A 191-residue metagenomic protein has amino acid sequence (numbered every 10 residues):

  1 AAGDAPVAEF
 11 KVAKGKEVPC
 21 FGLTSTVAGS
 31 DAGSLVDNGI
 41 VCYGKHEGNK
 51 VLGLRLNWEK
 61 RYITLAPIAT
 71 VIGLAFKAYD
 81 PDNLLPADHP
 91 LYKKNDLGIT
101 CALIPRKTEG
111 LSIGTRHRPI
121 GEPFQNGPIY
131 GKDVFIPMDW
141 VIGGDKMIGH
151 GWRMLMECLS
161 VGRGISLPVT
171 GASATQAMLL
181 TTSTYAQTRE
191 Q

Functional and structural regions predicted by a protein language model:
A1, E17-F21, L56-E59, A87 (+4 more regions): Glycine- and acidic
A1-S25, H46-G48: FAD-binding glycine-rich core of flavoenzymes that anchor FAD
K16, S34, P67-V71, K94-L97 (+4 more regions): Generic recognition of stable, solvent-exposed alpha-helical segments in well-folded globular domains
L23-H46, G53: Flexible, glycine/threonine-enriched loop-and-boundary segments that flank and lead into catalytic domains of large
G29-A32, N49, I63-A66, D82-P86 (+4 more regions): Short helix/loop capping segments that flank catalytic or ligand/cofactor-binding pockets
N49-S112: A short core secondary-structure module
T70, A78, G110-F135: Catalytic nucleotidyl-transfer cores of nucleotide-processing enzymes
G114, P128-R163, L180-Q191: A glycine-rich, basic-preceded beta-loop-alpha segment at the flavin cofactor/substrate interface of flavin-utilizing
